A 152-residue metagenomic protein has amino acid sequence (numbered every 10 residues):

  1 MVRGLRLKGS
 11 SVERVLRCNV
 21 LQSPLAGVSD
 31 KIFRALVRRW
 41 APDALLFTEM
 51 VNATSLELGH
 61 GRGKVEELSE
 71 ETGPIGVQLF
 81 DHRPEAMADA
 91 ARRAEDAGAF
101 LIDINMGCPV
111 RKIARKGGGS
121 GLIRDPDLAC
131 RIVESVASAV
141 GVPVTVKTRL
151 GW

Functional and structural regions predicted by a protein language model:
R3-G9, L25-F100: Glycine-rich, positively charged N-terminal anion/phosphate-binding segment
R14-V20: Extreme N-terminal starter segment of soluble prokaryotic enzymes
E49, Q78-L79, N105-G107, R149: Short beta-strand segments
M50-E57, M106-P126: Glycine-rich, proline-tolerant flexible connector loops at the mouths of alpha/beta enzymes
E66-G76, G119-V146: Alpha-helix-loop-beta-strand connector modules within alpha/beta enzyme cores
E85-A86, P143, T148-W152: Active-site glycine- and acidic-residue-rich loops that bind and position anionic ligands or nucleotide-like cofactors
G98, I102, K112-I113: Active-site gating/metal-coordination segments in enzymes
